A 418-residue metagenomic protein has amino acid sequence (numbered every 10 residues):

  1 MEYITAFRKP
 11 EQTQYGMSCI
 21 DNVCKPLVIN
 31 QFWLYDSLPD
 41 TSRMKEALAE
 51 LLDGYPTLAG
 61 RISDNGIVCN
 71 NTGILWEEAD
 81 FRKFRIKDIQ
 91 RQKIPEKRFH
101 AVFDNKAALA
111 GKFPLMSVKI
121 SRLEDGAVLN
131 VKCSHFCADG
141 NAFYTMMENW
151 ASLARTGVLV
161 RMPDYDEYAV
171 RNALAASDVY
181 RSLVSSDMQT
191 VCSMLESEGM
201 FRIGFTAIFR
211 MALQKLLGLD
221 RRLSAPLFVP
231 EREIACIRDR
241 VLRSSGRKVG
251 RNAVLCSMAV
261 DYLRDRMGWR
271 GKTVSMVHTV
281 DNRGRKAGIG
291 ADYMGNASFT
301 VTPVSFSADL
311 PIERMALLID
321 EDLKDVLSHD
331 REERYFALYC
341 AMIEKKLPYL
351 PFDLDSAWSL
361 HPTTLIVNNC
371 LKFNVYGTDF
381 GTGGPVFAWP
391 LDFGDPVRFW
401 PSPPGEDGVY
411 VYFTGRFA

Functional and structural regions predicted by a protein language model:
M1-C192, G218-F228, I234-D292, L350-A418: Non-catalytic N-terminal regions of enzymes
S117-E124, S197, F205, F209: A short acidic-Thr-Gly-centered motif at the start of a beta-strand
Q189-F201: Acidic, serine/threonine-rich, charge-biased low-complexity segments in large eukaryotic scaffold/adaptor proteins
I203-D220: Acyltransferase donor/substrate-recognition loop-hinge adjacent to the catalytic core
S224, Y293-V375: Helical lid/core segments from catalytic subdomains that handle acyl or acyl-like groups
